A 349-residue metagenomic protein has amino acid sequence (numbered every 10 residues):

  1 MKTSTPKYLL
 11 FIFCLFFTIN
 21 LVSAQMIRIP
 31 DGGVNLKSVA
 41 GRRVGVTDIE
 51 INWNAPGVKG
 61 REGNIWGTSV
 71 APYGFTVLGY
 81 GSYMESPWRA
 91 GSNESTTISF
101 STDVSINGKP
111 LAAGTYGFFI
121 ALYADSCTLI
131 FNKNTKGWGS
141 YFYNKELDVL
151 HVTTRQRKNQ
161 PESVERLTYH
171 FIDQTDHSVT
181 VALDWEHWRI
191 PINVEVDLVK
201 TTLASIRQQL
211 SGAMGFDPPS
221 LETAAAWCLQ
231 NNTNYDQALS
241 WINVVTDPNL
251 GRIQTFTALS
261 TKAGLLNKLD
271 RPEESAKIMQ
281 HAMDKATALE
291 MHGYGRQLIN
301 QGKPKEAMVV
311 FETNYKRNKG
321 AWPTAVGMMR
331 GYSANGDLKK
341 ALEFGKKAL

Functional and structural regions predicted by a protein language model:
M1-I27: Bacterial Sec-dependent N-terminal signal peptides
Q25, E50-I51: Charge-dense, helix-prone N-terminal extensions
M26-G45: Short N-terminal segments immediately surrounding and downstream of signal-peptide cleavage
N52-A113, F119-L221: Extended, well-structured beta-strand/loop surface patches that form recognition or cofactor-anchoring regions within
P219-G331: Alpha-helical adaptor scaffolds
N267, M283-A286, S333-L349: TPR/TPR-like (Sel1-like) alpha-helical repeat modules
